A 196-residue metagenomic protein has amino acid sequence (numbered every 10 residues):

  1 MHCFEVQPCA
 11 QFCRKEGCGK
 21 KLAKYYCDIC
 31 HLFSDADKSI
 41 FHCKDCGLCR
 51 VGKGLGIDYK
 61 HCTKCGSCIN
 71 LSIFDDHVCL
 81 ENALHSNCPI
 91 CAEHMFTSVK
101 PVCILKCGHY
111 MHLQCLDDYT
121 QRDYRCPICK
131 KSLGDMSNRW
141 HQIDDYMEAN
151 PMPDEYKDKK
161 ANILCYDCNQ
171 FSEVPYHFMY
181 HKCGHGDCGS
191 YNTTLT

Functional and structural regions predicted by a protein language model:
M1-F4, C13-G19, I29-D35, D76-L80 (+1 more regions): Short, intrinsically disordered linker segments that flank or connect zinc-binding domains
H2-C9, G17-A23, S34-D37, R50-K53 (+8 more regions): Cys/His-rich microdomains that often coordinate metals
C3, C13-K15, C27, C43 (+5 more regions): Short cysteine-rich clusters marking metal-coordination/redox-active sites
P8-R14, K24-C27, D37-F41, K53-K60 (+4 more regions): Canonical RING-type zinc finger of E3 ubiquitin-protein ligases
D45-V51, K64, G108-Y110: Basic (Lys/Arg-enriched) interaction patch that binds polyanionic ligands
D75-K106, Y110-D145, Y156-D158, H181-L195: RING-type zinc-finger domain of E3 ubiquitin ligases
K160-P175: Eukaryotic modular interaction domains in large regulatory/scaffold proteins
